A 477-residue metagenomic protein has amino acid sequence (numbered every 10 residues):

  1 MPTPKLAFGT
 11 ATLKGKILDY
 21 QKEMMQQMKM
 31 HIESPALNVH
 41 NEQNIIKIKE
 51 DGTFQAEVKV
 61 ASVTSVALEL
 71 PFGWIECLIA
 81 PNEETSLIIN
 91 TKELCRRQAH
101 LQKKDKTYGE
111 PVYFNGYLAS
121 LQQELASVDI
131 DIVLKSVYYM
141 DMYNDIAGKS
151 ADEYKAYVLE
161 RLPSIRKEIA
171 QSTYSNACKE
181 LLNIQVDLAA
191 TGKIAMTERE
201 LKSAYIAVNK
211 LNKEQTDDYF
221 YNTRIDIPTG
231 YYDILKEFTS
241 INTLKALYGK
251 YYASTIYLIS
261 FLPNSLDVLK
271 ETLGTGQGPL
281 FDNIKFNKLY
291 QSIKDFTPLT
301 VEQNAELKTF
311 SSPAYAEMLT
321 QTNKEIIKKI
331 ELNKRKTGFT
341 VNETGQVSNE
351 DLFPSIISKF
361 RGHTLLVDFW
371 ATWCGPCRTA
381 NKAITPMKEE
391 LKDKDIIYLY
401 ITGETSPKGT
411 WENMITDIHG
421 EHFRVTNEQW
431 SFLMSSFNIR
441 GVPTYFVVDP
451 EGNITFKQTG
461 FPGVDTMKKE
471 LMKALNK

Functional and structural regions predicted by a protein language model:
M1-P81: Start-of-domain marker
G73-A99: Hydrophobic or amphipathic alpha-helical targeting/insertion segments
T91-H363: Oxidative protein folding and maturation machinery
H363-L365, F369-W373, G441: Short pre-active-site segment immediately N-terminal to redox-active cysteine/selenocysteine motifs in thiol-based
H363-T364, N381-T402, K473-L475: Conserved helix-turn-beta segment immediately C-terminal to the redox Cys motif in thioredoxin-like folds
F369-P386: Conserved redox-active cysteine motifs that mediate thiol-disulfide chemistry, especially di-cysteine Cys-X(1-2)-Cys
E389-W430, S435, I439-V442: Conserved segment of the thioredoxin-like fold in thiol-based oxidoreductases
E428-M472: Thiol/disulfide oxidoreductase modules built on the thioredoxin-like
